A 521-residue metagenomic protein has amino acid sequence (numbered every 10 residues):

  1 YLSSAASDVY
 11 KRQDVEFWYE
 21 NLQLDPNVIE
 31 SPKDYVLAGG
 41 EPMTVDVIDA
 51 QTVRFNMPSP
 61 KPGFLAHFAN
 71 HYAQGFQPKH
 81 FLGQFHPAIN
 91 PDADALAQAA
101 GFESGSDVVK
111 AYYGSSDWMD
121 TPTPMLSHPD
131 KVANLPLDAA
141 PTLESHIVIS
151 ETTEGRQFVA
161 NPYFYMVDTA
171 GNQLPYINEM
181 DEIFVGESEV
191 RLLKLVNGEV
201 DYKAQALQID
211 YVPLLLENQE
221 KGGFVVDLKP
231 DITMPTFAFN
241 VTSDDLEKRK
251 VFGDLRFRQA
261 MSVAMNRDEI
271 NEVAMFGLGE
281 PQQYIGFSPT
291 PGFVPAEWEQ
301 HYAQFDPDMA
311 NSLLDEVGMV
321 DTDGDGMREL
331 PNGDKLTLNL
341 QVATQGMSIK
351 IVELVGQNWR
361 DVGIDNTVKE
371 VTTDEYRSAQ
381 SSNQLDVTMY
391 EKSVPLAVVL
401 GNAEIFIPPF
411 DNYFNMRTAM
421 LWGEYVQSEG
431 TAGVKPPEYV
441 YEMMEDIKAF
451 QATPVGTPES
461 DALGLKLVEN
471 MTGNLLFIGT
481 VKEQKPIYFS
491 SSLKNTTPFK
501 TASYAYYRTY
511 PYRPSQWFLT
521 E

Functional and structural regions predicted by a protein language model:
Y1-A6, Y10: Single conserved hydrophobic/aromatic residue that forms the stacking wall/gate of nucleotide- or nucleobase-binding
S4, E16, K131-L137, Y163-L214 (+3 more regions): Ligand-site clamp/hinge motif
D8, D34-P124: Surface-exposed binding/hinge segments that line and control ligand-binding clefts or catalytic entry sites
V15, Q51-V53, V196-A206, V355-N358 (+3 more regions): Alpha-to-beta junction loops
W18, L22-P32, V45-D46, I147-Y163 (+5 more regions): Extracellular/periplasmic solute-recognition and catalytic clefts
W18, V53-F55, L143-I149, E154-F158 (+3 more regions): Short, well-ordered beta-strand elements
A140, S145-H146, S150, E154-R156 (+7 more regions): Detector for C-terminal structural segments
G324-G326: Acidic, glycine-anchored loop motifs typical of Ca2+
